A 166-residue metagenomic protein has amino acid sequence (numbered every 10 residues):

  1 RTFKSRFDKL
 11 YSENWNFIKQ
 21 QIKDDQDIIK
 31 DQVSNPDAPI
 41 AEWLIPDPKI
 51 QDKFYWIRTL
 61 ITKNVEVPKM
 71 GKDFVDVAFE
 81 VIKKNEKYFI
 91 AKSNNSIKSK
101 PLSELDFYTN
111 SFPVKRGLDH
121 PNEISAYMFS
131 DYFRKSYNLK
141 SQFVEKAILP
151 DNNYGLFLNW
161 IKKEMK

Functional and structural regions predicted by a protein language model:
T2-E86, N122-M165: Post-HExxH zinc-binding segment in Zn-dependent metallohydrolases
K69-S111: Flexible internal linker/loop segments at domain or repeat junctions
N95, S99-Y137: Extracellular low-complexity, Gly/Ser/Thr-rich intrinsically disordered linkers and protease-sensitive activation/hinge
